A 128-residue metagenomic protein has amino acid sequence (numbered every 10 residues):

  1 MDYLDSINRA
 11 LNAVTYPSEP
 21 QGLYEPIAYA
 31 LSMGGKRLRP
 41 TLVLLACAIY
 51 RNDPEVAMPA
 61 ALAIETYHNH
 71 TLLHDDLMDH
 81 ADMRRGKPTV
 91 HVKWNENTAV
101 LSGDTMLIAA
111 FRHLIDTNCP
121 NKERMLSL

Functional and structural regions predicted by a protein language model:
M1-T15: N-terminal amphipathic/basic leader segments beginning at the initiator methionine
N12, Y16-L128: Mg2+-dependent prenyl diphosphate-binding active-site environment of isoprenoid biosynthetic enzymes
